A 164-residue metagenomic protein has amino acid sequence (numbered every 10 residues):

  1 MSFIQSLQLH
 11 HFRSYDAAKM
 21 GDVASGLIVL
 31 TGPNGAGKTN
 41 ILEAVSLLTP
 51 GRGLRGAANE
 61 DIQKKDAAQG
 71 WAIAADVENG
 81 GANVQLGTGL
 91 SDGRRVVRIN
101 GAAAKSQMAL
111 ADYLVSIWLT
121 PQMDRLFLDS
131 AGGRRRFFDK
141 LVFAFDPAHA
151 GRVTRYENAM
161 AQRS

Functional and structural regions predicted by a protein language model:
M1-L47: Pre-Walker A-like glycine/lysine-rich segment at the N-terminus of P-loop NTPase domains
A18-G21, V77, F143, R155: A generic structural signal for solvent-exposed, polar alpha-helical segments
S25, A36, N40, A57 (+3 more regions): Generic alpha-helix structural propensity
L42, Q63, F138-D139, M160 (+1 more regions): Conserved protein kinase catalytic domain
L47-G133, F137-H149: Nucleotide-state sensing region of NTPase/ATPase domains
L141-S164: Extended, Lys/Glu-rich alpha-helical coiled-coil stalks
